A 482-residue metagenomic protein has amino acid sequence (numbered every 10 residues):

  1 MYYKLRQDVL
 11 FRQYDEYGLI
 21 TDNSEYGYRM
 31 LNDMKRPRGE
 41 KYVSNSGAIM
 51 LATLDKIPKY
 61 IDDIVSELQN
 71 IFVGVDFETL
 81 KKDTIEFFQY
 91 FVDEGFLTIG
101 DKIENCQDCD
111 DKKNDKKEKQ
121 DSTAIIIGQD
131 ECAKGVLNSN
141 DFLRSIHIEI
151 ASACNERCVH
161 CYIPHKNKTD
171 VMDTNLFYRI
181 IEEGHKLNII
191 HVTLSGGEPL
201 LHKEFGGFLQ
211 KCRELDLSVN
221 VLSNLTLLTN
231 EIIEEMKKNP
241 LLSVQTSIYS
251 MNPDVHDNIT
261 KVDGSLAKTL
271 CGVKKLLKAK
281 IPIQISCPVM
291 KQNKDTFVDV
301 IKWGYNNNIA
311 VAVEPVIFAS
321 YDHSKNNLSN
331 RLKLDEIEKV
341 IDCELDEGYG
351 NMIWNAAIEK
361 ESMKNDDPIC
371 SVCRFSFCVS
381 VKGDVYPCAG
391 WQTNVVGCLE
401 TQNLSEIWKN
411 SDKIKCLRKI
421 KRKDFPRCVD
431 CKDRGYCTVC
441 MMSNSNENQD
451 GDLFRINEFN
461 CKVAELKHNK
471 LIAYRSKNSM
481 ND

Functional and structural regions predicted by a protein language model:
M1-T53, I71: Acidic, low-complexity/disordered tracts enriched in E/D and polar residues
T53-D63: Short capping segments at the starts of secondary-structure elements
I71, V75-D76, K81-Y90, F96 (+1 more regions): Conserved alpha-helical substructure of the radical SAM core
T98-N105, V439: Short beta-strand "wing" residues that participate in macromolecule-binding interfaces
C154, C158-C161, C370-C373, C388 (+3 more regions): Short cysteine clusters
S218, L242, S247-K382, G390-L399: Radical SAM enzyme [4Fe-4S]-AdoMet core and its adjacent flexible, acidic and glycine-rich loops/tails across
Q392-D482: Flexible mid-to-C-terminal extensions adjoining Fe-S/redox cofactors in radical SAM and related proteins
